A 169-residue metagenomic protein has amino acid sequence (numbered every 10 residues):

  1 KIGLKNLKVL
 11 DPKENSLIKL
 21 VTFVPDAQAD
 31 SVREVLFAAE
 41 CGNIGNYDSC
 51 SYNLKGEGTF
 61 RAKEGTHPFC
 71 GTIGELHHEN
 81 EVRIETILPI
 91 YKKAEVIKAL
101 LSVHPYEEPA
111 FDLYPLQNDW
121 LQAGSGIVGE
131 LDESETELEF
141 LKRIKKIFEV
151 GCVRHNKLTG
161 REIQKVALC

Functional and structural regions predicted by a protein language model:
K1-C169: Hydrophobic structural segments
